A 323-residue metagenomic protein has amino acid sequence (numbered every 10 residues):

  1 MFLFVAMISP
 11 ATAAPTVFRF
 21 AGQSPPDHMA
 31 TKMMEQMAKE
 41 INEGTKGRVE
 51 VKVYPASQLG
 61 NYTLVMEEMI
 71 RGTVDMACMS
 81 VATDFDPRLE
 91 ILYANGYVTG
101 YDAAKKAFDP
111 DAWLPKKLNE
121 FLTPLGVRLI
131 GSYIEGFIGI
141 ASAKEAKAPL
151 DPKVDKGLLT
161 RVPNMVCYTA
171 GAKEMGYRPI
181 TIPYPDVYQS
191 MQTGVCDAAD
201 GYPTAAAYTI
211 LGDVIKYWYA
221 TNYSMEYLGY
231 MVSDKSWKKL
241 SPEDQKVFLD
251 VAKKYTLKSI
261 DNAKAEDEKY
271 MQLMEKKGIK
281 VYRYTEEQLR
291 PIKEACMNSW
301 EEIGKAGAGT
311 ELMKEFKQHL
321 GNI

Functional and structural regions predicted by a protein language model:
M1-M7: Bacterial N-terminal signal peptides
M7-A13: Sec/Tat signal peptide C-region and signal peptidase I cleavage site
A14-K105, T123, R128-I323: N-terminal secretory/targeting leader peptides
D102-F121: A gly/proline- and charged-residue-enriched helix-loop-helix capping module
